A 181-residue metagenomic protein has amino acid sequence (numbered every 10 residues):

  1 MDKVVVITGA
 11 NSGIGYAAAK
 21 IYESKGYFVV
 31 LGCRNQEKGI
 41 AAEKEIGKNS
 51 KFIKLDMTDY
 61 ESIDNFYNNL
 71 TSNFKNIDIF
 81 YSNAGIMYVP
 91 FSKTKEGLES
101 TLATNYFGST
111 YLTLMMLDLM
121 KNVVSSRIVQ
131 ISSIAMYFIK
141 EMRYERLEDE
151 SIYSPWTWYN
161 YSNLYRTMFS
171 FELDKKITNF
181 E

Functional and structural regions predicted by a protein language model:
M1-E181: Rossmann-fold NAD(P)H-dependent dehydrogenase/reductase core
